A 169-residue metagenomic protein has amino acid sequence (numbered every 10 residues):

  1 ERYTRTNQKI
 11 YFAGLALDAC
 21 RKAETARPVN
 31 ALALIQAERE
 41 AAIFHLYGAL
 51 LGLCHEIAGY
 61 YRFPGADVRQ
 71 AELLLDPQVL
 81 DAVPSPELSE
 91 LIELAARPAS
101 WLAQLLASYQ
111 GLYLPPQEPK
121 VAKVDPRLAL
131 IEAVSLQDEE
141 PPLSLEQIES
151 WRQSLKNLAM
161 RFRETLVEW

Functional and structural regions predicted by a protein language model:
E1-A37: Charged alpha-helical initiation segments
E1-R2, R62-A66, L128-Q137: Charged/polar interaction segments and conserved charged motifs
R5, A41, Q147-S150: Alpha-helical initiation/capping and key positions within long helical/coiled-coil segments
K9-A19, H45, G52, W151-S154 (+1 more regions): Amphipathic, well-ordered alpha-helical segments in soluble domains
K22-P28, C54-L74: Short acidic alpha-helical/loop segments enriched in Asp/Glu that coordinate divalent cations
L32-E40, D138-P141, L145: Active-site oxyanion-binding pockets that recognize sulfate/phosphate
E38-G59: Short, hydrophobic, well-ordered secondary-structure elements
E72-W169: Acidic, Ser/Thr/Gly/Pro-rich intrinsically disordered interaction regions
